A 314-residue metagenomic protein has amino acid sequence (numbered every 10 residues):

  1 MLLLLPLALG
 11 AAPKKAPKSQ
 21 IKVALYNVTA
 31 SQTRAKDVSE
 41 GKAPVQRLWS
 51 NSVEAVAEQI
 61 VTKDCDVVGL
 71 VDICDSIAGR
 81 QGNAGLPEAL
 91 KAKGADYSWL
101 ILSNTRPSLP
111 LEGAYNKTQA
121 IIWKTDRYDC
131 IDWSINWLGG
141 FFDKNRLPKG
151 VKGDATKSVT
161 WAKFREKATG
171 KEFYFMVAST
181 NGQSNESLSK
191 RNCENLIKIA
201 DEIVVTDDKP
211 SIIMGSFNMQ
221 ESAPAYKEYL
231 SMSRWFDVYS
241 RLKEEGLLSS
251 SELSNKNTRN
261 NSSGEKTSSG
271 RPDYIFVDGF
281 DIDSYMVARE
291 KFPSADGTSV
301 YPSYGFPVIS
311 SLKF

Functional and structural regions predicted by a protein language model:
M1-P6: Bacterial N-terminal signal peptides
L9-K93, N104-L111, N116, E194 (+2 more regions): N-terminal, active-site-proximal structural segment of metallo-dependent hydrolase catalytic domains
Q20-K42, I131-N136, W161, K171-G182: Active-site-proximal beta-strand elements of phosphoester/diester hydrolases
I21-V28, V56-G82, I122, A162 (+5 more regions): Active-site beta-strand/loop signature of hydrolases that rely on acidic residues for catalysis
V28-Q32, I73-I77, T105-L109, R127-Y128 (+5 more regions): Solvent-exposed loop/turn segments at secondary-structure junctions within structured extracellular/periplasmic domains
G69-V71, L100-N104, I212-S216, D237-R241: Active-site neighborhood of phospho(di)ester-bond hydrolases with catalytic His/Asp-centered motifs
I73-E172, V287: Structured beta-strand-rich core segments of catalytic domains in phosphoester-bond hydrolases
D201-I212, M219-F314: Metal-dependent phosphoester-hydrolase catalytic domains
